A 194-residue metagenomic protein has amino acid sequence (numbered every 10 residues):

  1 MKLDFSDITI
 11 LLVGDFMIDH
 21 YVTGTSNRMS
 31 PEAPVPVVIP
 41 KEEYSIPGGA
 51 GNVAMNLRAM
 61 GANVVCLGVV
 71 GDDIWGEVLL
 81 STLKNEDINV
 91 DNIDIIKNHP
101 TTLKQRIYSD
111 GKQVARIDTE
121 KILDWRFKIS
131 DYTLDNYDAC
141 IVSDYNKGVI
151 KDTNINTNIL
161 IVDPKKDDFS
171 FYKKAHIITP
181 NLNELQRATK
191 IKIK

Functional and structural regions predicted by a protein language model:
M1-N27, E42-G49, A54-K194: Ribokinase/PfkB-type carbohydrate-kinase core domain
R28-E32: Extended active-site and interfacial segments that coordinate phosphate-rich ligands in large catalytic machineries
P34-K41: Divalent-cation-assisted or electrostatically stabilized phosphate/pyrophosphate-binding catalytic cores
